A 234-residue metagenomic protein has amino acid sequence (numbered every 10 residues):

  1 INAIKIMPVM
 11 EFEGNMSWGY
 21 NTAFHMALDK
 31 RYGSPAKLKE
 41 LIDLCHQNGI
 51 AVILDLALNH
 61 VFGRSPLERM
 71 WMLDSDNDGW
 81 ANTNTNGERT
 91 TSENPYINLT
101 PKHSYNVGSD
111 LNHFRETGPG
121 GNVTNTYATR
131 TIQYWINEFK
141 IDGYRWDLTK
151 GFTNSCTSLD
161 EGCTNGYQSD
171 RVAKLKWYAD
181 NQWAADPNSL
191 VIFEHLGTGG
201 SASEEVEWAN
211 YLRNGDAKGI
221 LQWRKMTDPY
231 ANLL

Functional and structural regions predicted by a protein language model:
I1-E13, E138: Catalytic domains of carbohydrate-active enzymes, especially glycoside hydrolases
I4-I6, V52-L54, Y144, V191-F193: Hydrophobic faces of well-ordered beta-strands that scaffold small-molecule active sites in alpha/beta enzyme cores
K5, I42, H60-F62: Beta-propeller domains
P8-M10, W18-N21, M26, H46-N48 (+1 more regions): Active-site-proximal helices and loops of the catalytic beta/alpha 8
F12, L56-L73: Aromatic-lined carbohydrate-binding surfaces of glycoside hydrolases
E13-L58: Aromatic-lined substrate-binding rim segments of carbohydrate-active enzymes
S65-S201: Active-site neighborhood of glycoside hydrolase catalytic domains
